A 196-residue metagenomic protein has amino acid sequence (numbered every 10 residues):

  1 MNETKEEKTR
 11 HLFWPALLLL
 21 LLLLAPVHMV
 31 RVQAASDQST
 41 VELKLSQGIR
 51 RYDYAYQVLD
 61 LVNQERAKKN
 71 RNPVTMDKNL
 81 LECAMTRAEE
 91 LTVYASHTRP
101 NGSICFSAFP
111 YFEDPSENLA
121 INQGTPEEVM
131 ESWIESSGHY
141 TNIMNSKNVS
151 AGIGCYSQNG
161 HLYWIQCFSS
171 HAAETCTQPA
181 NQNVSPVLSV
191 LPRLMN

Functional and structural regions predicted by a protein language model:
M1-T9: N-terminal secretory signal peptides that target proteins for export/translocation
P15-P26: Bacterial N-terminal signal peptides
P26-Q38: Sec-dependent signal peptide cleavage junction
A35, I121-N196: Disulfide-stabilized extracellular recognition modules
D37-V93: A short alpha-helix/helix-coil micro-patch that ends at or immediately precedes a cysteine
S46, K68-E82, A95-F106, Y140-Y156: Surface-exposed patches in mature extracellular/periplasmic domains of secreted proteins
G48-D60, V74-E82, E113, A120-E128 (+2 more regions): Soluble non-cytosolic domains of exported or imported proteins
L81-V129, I143-M144: Short, surface-exposed glycine/acidic/tryptophan-bearing loops
